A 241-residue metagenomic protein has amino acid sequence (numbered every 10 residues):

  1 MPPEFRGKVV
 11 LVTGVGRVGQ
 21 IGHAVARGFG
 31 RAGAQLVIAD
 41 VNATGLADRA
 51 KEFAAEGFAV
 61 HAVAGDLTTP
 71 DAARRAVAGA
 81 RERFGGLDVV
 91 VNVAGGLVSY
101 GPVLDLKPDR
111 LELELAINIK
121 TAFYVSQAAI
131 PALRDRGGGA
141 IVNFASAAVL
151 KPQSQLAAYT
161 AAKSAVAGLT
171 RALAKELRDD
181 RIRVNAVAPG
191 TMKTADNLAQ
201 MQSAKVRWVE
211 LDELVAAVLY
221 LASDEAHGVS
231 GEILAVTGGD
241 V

Functional and structural regions predicted by a protein language model:
P3-V37: Canonical Rossmann dinucleotide-binding motif of NAD(H)/NADP(H)-dependent dehydrogenases/reductases, specifically
A43-T44, A64-A76, P108: The beta1-alpha1 cofactor-binding region of Rossmann-like NAD(H)/NADP(H)-dependent oxidoreductases
R74, L97-E112, D135, Q155-A158 (+1 more regions): Conserved mid-core segment of classical short-chain dehydrogenase/reductases
L97-Y100, K151, S230-V241: Short C-terminal tail/terminal secondary-structure segment of NAD(P)H-dependent dehydrogenase/reductase domains
L104-F123, I141-V142, V166: Catalytic Tyr-X3-Lys loop
S126, A162, T170: Active-site helix of classical SDR
P131, K175-D179, H227: Alpha-helical segment proximal to the catalytic Tyr-Lys
S146: Residue(s) in the substrate-gating loop at a strand-loop-helix junction that position the organic substrate next
